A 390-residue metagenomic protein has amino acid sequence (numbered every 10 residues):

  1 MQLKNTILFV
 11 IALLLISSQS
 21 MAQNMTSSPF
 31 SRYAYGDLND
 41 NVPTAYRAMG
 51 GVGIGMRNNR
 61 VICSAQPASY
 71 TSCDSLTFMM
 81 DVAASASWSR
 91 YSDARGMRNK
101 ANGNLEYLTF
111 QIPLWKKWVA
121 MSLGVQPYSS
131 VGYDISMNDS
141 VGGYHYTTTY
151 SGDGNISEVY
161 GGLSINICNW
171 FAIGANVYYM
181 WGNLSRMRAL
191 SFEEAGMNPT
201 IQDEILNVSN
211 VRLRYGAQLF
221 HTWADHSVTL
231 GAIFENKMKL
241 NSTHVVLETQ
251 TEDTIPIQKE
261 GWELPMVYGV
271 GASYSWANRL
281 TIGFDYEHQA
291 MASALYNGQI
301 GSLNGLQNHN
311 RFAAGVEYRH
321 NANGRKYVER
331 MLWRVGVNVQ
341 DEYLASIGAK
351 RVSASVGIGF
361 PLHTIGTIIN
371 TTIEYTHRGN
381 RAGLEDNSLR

Functional and structural regions predicted by a protein language model:
M1-L8: Bacterial N-terminal signal peptides that target proteins for export
L8-F9, M56: Residue-level detector of transmembrane insertion/anchoring sites
F9-S17: Bacterial N-terminal signal peptides
S18-A22: Sec/Tat signal peptide C-region and signal peptidase I cleavage site
Q23-R390: Subset of outer-membrane beta-barrel
